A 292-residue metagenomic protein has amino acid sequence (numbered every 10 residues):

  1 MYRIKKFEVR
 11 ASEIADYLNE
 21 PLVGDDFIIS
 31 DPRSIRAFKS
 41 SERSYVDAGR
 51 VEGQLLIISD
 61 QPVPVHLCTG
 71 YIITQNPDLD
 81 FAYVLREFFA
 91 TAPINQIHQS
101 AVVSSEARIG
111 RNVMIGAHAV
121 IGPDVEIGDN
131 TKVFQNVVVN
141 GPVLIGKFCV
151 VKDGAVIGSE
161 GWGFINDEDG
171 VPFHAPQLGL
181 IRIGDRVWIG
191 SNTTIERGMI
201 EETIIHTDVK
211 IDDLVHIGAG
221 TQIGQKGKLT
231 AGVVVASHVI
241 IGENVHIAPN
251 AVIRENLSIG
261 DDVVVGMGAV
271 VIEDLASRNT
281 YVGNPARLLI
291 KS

Functional and structural regions predicted by a protein language model:
M1-S100, F148, G154-A155, S159-H174 (+2 more regions): Terminal amphipathic alpha-helical/low-complexity segments used for targeting or macromolecular assembly
Q96-L289: Structural signal for interior beta-strand "rungs" in well-ordered beta-sheet cores of soluble enzyme domains
